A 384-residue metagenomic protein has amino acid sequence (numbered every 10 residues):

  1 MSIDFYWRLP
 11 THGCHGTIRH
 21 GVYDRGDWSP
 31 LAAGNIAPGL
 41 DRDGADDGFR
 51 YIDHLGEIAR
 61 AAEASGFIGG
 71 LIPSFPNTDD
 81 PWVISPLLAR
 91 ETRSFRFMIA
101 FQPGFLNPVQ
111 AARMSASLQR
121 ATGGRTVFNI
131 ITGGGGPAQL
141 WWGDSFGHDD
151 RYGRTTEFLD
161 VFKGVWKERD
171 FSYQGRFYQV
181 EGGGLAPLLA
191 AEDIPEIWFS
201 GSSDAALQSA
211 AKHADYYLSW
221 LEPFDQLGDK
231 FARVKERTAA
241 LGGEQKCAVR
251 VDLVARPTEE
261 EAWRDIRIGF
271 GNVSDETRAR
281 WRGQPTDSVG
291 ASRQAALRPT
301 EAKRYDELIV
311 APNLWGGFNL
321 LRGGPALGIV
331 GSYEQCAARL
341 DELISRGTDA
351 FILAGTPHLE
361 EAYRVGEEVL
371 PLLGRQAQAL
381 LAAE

Functional and structural regions predicted by a protein language model:
M1-T92, E192-P195: N-terminal beta1-alpha1-beta2 module of alpha/beta enzyme domains
S2-G48, F105-Y173, L221-K235, E244-K246 (+1 more regions): Flexible, glycine-rich active-site loops centered on histidine and acidic residues that chelate a metal or position
I3-L9, G69-I72, F95-F101, T126-I130 (+4 more regions): Hydrophobic faces of well-ordered beta-strands that scaffold small-molecule active sites in alpha/beta enzyme cores
G48-A61, S200-S209, S332-L343: Short, acidic/polar
A62, G66, L88, L118 (+7 more regions): Conserved, mostly hydrophobic/aromatic
I72-P81, G104-V109, P223-D229, A255 (+2 more regions): Acidic-and-aromatic substrate-binding clefts and catalytic sites of carbohydrate-active enzymes
W82-I99, R154, R237-G243, V365-A382: Alpha-helix-loop-beta-strand connector modules within alpha/beta enzyme cores
E91-S94, T122, K212-L218, G347: Glycine-enriched alpha-helix->loop->beta-strand junction motifs that scaffold or abut catalytic
